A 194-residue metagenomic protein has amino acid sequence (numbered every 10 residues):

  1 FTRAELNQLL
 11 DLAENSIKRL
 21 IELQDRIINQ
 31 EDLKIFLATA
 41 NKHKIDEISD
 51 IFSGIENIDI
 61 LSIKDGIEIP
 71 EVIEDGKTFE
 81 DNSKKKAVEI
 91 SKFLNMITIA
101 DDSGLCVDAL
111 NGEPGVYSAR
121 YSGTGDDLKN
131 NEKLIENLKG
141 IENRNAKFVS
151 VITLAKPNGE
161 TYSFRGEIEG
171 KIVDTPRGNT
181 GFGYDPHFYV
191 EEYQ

Functional and structural regions predicted by a protein language model:
F1-E31: Polyanion-binding surfaces on beta-sheet-dominated domains and ring/shell assemblies
L33-F36, H43-Q194: Anionic-ligand binding patches
